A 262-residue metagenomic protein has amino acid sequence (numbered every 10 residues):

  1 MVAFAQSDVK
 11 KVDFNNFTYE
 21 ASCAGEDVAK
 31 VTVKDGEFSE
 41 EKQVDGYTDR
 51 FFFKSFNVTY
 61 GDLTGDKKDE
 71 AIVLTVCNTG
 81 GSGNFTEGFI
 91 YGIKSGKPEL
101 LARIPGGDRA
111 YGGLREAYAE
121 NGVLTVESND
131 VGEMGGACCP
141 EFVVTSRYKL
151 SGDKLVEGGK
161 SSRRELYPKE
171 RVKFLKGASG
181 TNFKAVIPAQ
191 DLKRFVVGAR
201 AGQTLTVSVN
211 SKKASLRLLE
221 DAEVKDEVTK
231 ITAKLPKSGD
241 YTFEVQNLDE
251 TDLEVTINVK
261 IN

Functional and structural regions predicted by a protein language model:
M1-T32, G113-K169, A189-D191, V196-G198 (+1 more regions): Acidic, small-residue rich beta-repeat scaffolds with periodic aromatic anchors
D35-T48, R164-P188: Transition segment at domain starts
Y47-N57, G106-L114: Repeat-based blade/solenoid architectures
L63-T75, N121-E127: Acidic/hydrophobic-patterned starts of short beta strands in beta-sheet-rich repeat architectures
C77-G81, V131-G135, E250: Short glycine/acidic-enriched loop and turn motifs that connect beta-strands
E99-P105, E157-S162: Beta-propeller fold detector
I187-D249: Acidic, Ser/Thr/Pro-rich low-complexity intrinsically disordered segments
D249-N262: Edge beta-strands of jelly-roll/beta-sandwich modules across compartments, strongly enriched in secreted/luminal
